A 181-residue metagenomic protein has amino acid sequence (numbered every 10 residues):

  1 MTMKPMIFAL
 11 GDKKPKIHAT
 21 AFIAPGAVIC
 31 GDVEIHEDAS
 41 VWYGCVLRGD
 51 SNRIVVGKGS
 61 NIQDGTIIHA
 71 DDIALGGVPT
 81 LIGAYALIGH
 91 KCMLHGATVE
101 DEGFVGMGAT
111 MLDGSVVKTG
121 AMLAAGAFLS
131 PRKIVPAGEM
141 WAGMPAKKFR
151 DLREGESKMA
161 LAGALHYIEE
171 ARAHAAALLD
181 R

Functional and structural regions predicted by a protein language model:
M1-K16, D50, K58, Q63-T80 (+1 more regions): Glycine-rich hexapeptide-repeat left-handed beta-helix
I17-D72: A positional/architectural concept
L87: Short proline/glycine- and basic residue-enriched helix-capping loop/turn segments at helix->loop/beta transitions
